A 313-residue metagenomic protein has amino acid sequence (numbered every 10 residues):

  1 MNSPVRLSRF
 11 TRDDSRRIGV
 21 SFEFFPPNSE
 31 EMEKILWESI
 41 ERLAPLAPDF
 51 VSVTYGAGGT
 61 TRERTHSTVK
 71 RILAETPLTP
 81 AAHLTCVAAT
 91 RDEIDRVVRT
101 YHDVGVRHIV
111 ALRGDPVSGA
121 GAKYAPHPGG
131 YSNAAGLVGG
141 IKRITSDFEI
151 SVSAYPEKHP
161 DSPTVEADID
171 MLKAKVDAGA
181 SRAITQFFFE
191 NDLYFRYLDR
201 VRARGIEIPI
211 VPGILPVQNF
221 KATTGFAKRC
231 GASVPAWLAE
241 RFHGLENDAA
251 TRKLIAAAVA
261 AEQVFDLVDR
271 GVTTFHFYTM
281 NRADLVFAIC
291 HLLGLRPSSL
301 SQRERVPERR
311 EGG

Functional and structural regions predicted by a protein language model:
M1-F22, S29-E30, K34, G140: N-terminal amphipathic alpha-helix/helix-capping segment at the start of soluble metabolic enzymes
V5-R9, E33-E41, G59-L78: Glycine-rich, positively charged N-terminal anion/phosphate-binding segment
L7-F10, P128-Y155, A203-A257, E262-Q263 (+1 more regions): Active-site pocket-lining/capping segments in soluble small-molecule metabolic enzymes
G19-W37, P80-D92, E149-A167, G244-A258: Active-site mouth loops of central-metabolism enzymes
E23, V51, Y101, K175 (+3 more regions): Conserved, mostly hydrophobic/aromatic
F24-P27, T54-G58, H83-A89, G114-D115 (+5 more regions): Active-site beta-loop-alpha junctions enriched in small/polar residues
M32-E33, G59-R71, T90-R96, D115-I141 (+4 more regions): Active-site-adjacent beta->alpha loops and helix N-cap segments on the catalytic face of soluble alpha/beta enzymes
R303-R305: Glycine-biased, low-complexity coil/linker segments
